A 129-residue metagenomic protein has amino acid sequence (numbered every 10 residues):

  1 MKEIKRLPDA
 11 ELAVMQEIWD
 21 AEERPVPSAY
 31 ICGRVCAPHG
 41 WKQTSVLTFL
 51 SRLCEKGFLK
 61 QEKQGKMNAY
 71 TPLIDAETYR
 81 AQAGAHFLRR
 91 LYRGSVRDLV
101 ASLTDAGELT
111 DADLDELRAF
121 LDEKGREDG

Functional and structural regions predicted by a protein language model:
M1-E17, E127: Short alpha-helical segments that sit at the start of domains
R6-A10, Q64-A83: Short, cationic-aromatic polyanion-contact patches
A13, E17-A21, R34, S102 (+1 more regions): Short amphipathic alpha-helical elements of helix-turn-helix/winged-helix folds
R24-V35: Short acidic, hydrophobic short linear motifs in intrinsically disordered regions
L47-S51: Short, hydrophobic-biased segments on the C-terminal half of alpha helices that form "recognition helices"
G57: Glycine-centered, phosphate/nucleic-acid-interacting loop/turn motifs that mediate DNA/RNA or nucleotide
Q82-E127: Amphipathic alpha-helical dimerization/coiled-coil segments that flank or bridge DNA-binding/regulatory modules
